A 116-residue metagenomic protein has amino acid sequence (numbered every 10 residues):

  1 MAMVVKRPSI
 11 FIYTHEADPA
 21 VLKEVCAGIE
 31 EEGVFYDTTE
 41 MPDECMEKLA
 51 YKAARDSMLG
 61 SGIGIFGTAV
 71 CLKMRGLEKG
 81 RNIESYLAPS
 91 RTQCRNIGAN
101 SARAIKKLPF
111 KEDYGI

Functional and structural regions predicted by a protein language model:
M1-A2, K6-C71, L77, E84-A88 (+1 more regions): Metallocofactor- and cofactor-centric catalytic cores in central/energy metabolism, strongly enriched
L77-I116: Ser/Thr/Gly-rich flexible loops in soluble cytosolic domains mediating phosphotransfer, phosphorylation
